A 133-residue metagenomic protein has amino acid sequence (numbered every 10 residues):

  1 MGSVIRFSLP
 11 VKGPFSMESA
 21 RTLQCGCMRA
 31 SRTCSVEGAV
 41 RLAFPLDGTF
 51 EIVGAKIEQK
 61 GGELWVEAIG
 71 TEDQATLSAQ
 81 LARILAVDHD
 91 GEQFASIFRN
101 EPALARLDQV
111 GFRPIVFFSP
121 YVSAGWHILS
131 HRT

Functional and structural regions predicted by a protein language model:
M1-T133: HhH-family (HhH-GPD) DNA N-glycosylase catalytic core used in base-excision repair
